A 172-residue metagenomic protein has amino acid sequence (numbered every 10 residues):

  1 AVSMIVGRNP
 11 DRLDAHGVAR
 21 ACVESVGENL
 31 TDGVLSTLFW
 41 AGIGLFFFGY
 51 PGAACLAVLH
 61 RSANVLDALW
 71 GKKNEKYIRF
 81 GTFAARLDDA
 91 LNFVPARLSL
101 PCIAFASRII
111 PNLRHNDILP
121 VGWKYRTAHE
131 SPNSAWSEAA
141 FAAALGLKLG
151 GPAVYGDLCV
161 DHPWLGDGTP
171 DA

Functional and structural regions predicted by a protein language model:
A1-L66, G71-A172: Hydrophobic alpha-helical transmembrane segments
